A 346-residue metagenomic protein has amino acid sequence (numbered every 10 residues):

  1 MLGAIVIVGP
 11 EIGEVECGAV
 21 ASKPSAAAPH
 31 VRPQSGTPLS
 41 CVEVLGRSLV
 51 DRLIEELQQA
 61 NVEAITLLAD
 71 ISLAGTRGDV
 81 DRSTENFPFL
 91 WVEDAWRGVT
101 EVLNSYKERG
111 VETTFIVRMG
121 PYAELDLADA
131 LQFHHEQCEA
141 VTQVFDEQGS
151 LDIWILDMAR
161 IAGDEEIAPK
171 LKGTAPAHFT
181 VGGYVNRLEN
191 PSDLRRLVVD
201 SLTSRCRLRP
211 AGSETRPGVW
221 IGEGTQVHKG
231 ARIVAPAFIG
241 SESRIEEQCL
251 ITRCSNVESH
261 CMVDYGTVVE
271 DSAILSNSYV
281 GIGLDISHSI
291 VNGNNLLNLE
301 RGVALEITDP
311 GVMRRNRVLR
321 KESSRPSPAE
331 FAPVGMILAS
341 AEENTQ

Functional and structural regions predicted by a protein language model:
M1, L57, N61-E63, G110 (+3 more regions): Short loop/turn motifs at secondary-structure junctions
M1-L90: N-terminal glycine-rich phosphate-binding loop and ensuing alpha1 helix
A64-D70, T142-D146, I290: Short internal beta-strands
A74-G149: Conserved beta-loop-beta/alpha segment of the NTase-like Rossmann-fold superfamily that binds/positions NTPs
Q143, I153-I155, V185: Conserved hydrophobic/aromatic beta-strand scaffold that supports enzyme active sites
G149-I161: Short glycine- and hydrophobic/aromatic-rich loop-to-beta-strand nucleating segment in the catalytic cores
A159-C254: Extended, small-residue-rich solenoid/repeat segments and analogous flexible loops that form exposed scaffolds
S213-A332, I337-L338: Structural signal for interior beta-strand "rungs" in well-ordered beta-sheet cores of soluble enzyme domains
